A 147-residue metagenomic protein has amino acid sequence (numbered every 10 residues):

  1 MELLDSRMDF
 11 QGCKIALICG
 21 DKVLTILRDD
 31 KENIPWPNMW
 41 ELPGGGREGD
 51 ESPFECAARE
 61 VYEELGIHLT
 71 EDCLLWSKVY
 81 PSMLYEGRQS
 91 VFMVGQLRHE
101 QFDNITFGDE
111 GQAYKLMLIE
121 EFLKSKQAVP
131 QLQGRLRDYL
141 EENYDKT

Functional and structural regions predicted by a protein language model:
M1-E41, L69: N-terminal strand-loop-strand
D9, R47-E51, K126: Short, solvent-exposed loop/helix junctions and linker helices that flank or host conserved functional motifs
F10-K14, G87-F92, G111: Short hydrophobic/aromatic beta-strand or adjacent loop that forms the aromatic wall/cage of a ligand/substrate-binding
C19-D21, K78-N104, K115, I119-E121 (+1 more regions): Active-site-adjacent beta-strand/loop module that shapes the phosphate/pyrophosphate-binding cleft
N33, P37, E86, F107-T147: Nudix hydrolase/Nudix homology domain
L42-L75: The catalytic Nudix box helix
